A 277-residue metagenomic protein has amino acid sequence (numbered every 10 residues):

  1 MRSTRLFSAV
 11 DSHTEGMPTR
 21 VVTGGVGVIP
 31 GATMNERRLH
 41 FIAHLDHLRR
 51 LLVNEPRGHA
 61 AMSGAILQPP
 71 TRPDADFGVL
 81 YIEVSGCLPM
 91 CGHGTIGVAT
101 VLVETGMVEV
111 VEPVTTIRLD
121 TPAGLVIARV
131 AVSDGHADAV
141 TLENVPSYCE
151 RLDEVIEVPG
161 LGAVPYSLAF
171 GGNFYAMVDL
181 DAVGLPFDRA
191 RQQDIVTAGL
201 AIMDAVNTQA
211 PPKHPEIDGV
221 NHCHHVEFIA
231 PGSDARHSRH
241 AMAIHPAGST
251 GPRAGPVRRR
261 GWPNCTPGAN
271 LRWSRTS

Functional and structural regions predicted by a protein language model:
M1-M90, G97-S277: Active-site proximal loop and beta-alpha junction motif in alpha/beta enzyme cores
